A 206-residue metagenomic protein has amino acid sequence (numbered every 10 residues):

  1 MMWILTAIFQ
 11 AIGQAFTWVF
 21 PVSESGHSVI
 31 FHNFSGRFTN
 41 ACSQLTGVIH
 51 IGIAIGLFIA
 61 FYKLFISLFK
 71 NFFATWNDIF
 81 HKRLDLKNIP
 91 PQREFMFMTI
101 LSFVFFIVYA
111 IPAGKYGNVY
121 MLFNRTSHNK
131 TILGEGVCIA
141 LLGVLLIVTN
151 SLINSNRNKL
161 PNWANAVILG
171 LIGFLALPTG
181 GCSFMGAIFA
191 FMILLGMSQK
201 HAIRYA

Functional and structural regions predicted by a protein language model:
M1-A206: Multi-pass membrane proteins that catalyze or facilitate reactions on polyprenyl-/lipid-phosphate substrates and their
